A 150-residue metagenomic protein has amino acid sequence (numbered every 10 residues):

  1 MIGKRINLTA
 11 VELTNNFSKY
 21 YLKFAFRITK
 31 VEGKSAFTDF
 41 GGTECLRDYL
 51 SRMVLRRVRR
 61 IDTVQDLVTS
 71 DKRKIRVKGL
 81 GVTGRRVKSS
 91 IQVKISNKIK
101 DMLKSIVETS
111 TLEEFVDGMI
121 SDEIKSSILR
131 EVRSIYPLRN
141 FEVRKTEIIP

Functional and structural regions predicted by a protein language model:
M1-V87: Hydrophobic-cavity lipid-handling domains and compact docking modules
V93-P150: Positively charged, low-complexity, intrinsically disordered RNA-binding extensions
